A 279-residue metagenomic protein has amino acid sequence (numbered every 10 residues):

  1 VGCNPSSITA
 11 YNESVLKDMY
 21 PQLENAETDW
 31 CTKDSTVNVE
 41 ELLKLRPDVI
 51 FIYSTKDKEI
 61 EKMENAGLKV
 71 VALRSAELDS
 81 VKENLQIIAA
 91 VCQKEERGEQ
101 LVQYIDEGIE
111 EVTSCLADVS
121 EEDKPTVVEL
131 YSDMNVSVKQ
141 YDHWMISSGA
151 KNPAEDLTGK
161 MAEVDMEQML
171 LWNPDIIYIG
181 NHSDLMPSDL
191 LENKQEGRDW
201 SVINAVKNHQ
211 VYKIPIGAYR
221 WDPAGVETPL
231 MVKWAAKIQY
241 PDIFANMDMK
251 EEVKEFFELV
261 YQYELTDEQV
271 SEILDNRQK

Functional and structural regions predicted by a protein language model:
V1-L45, V49-T55: A short, structured surface patch at a secondary-structure boundary
G2, I52, L73, E155 (+1 more regions): Short beta-strand and adjacent tight-turn residues that come in two discontinuous sequence segments and form the edges
N4, S54, N181-S183, P215-A218: Short secondary-structure boundary segments
I8-E13, N135-Q140, W221-P223: Short, solvent-exposed loop/turn elements at domain surfaces
L16-E24, W200-Q210: Short, conserved catalytic or adaptor-binding loops enriched in Gly and charged residues
T36-P47, A66, V164-N173: Short helices/loops that flank or line small-molecule/ion binding pockets
E59-N135, A154-D156, M161-E163, V206 (+1 more regions): Extracytoplasmic substrate-binding proteins
N135-V202, N208: Flexible, glycine-rich surface segments
